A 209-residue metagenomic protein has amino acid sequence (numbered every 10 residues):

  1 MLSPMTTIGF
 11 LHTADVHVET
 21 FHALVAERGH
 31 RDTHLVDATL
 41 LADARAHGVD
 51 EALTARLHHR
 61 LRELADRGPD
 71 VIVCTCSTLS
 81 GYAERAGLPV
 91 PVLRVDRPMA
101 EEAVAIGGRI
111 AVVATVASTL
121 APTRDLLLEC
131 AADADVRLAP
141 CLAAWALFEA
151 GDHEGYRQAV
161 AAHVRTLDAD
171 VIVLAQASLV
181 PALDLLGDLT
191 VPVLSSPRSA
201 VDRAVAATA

Functional and structural regions predicted by a protein language model:
M1-A209: Non-catalytic structural scaffold of enzyme domains
